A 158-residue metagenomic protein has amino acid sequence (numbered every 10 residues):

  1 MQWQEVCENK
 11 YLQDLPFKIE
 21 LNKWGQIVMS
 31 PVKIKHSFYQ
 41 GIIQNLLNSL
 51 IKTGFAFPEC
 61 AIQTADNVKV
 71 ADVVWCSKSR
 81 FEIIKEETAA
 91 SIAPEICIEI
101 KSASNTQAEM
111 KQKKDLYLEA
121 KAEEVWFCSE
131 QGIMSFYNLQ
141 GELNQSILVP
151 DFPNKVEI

Functional and structural regions predicted by a protein language model:
M1-I158: Gly/Pro/Ser/Thr-rich low-complexity, intrinsically disordered segments predominantly at protein N-termini
